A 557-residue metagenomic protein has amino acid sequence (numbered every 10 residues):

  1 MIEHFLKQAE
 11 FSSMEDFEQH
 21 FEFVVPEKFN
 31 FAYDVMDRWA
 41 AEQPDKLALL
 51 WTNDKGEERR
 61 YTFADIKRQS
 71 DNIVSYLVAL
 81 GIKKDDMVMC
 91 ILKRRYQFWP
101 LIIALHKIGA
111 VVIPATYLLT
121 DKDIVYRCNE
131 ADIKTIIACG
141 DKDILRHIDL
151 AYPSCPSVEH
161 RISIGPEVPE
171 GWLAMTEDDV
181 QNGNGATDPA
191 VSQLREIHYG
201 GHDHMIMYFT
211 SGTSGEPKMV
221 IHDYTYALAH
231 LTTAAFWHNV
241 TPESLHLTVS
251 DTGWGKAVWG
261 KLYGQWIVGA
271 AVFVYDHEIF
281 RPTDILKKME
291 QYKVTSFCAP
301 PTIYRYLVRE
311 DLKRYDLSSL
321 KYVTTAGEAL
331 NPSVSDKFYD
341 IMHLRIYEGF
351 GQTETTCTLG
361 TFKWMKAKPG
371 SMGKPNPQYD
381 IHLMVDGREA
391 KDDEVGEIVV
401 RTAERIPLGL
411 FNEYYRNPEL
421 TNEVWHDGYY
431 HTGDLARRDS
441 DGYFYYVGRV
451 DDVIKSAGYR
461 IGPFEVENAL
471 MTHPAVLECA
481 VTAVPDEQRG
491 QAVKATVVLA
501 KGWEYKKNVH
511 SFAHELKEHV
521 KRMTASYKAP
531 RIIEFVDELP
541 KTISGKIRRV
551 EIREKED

Functional and structural regions predicted by a protein language model:
P44-L47, S163, V168-P169, G183-F209 (+2 more regions): Conserved pre-ATP/AMP-binding loop-to-beta segment of ANL
D45, L49-I103, T120-V125, T176 (+2 more regions): Conserved AMP-binding/adenylate-forming core of the ANL superfamily
R59-A64, H198, M205-A229: Conserved AMP-binding A3 loop
I103, K107-D178, K501: Structural core segment of the AMP-binding/adenylate-forming
L119, V125-Y126, I136-D141, F297 (+6 more regions): AMP-binding/adenylate-forming catalytic core of the ANL superfamily
L228-T248, T252-T295, E310: Conserved AMP-binding/adenylation subdomain of ANL enzymes
I267, V294-C298, V308-K368, D380 (+1 more regions): Gly/Ser/Thr-rich phosphate-binding loop
R388-E423, I461: Conserved ATP/PPi-binding loop(s) of AMP-dependent carboxylate-activating enzymes
